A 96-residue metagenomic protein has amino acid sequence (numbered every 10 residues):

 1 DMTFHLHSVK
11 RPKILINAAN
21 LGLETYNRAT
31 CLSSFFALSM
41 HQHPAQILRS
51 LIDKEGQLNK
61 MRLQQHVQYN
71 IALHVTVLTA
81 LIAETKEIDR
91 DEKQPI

Functional and structural regions predicted by a protein language model:
D1, D53, D89-D91: Acidic-enriched, low-complexity/disordered segments with a strong bias for Aspartate over Glutamate
D1-Q46, I96: Long, non-catalytic architectural segments outside compact domain cores
S8, L51-I52, I71: Short alpha-helical segments used as structural interaction elements across diverse proteins
L23, N27, E55-R62: Generic secondary-structure transition motif, activating predominantly at the C-termini of alpha-helices
H43-G56: Short amphipathic alpha-helical heptad-repeat segments
Q57-I96: Short, compact, well-ordered microdomains
